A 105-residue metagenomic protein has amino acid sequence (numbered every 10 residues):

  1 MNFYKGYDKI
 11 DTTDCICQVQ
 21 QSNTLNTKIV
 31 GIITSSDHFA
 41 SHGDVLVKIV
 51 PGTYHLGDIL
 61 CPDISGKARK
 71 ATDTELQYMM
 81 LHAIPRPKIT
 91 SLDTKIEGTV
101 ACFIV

Functional and structural regions predicted by a protein language model:
M1-V105: Extracellular receptor-binding modules and their adjoining Ser/Thr/Gly/Asp/Asn-rich linkers
